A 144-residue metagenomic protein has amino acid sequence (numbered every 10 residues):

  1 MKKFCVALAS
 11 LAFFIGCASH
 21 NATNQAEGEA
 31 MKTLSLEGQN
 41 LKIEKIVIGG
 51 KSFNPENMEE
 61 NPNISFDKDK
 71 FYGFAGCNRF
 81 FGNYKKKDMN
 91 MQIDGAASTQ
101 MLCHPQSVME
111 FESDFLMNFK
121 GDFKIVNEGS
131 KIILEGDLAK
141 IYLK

Functional and structural regions predicted by a protein language model:
M1-F4: Positively charged n-region of N-terminal signal peptides that target proteins for export
V6, C17-K144: Lipid interaction determinants
S10-L11: Short, linear, compositionally biased motifs with a strong N-terminal bias
